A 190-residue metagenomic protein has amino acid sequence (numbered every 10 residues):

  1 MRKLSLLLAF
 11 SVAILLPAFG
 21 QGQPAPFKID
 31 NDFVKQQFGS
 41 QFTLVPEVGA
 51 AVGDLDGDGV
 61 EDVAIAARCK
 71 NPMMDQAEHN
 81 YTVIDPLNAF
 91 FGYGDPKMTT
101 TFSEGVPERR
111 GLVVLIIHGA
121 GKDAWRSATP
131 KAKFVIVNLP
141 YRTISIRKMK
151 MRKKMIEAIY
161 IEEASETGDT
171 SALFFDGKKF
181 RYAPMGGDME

Functional and structural regions predicted by a protein language model:
M1-L4: Positively charged n-region of N-terminal signal peptides that target proteins for export
L7-P17: Bacterial N-terminal signal peptides
G20-G57, E61-E190: Beta-propeller-forming repeat regions
